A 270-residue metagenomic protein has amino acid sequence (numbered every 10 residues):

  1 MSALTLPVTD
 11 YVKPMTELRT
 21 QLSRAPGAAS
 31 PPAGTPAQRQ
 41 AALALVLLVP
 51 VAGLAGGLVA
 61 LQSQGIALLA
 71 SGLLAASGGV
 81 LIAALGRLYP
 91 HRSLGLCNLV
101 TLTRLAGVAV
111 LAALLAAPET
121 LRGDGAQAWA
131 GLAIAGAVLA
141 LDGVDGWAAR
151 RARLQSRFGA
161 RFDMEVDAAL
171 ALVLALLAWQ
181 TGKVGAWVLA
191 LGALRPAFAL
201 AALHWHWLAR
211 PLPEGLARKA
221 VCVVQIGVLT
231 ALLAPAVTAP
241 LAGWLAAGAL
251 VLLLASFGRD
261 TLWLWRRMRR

Functional and structural regions predicted by a protein language model:
S2-N98, M164-R270: A feature for the membrane-embedded catalytic helix bundles of lipid/isoprenoid biosynthetic enzymes
T16, A149-R151, Q155-D163, D167: Solvent-exposed interhelical
A67-V80, L99, L105-S156, P240-L254: Membrane-embedded alpha-helical segments that form the functional core of polytopic membrane enzymes, especially those
G131, R157-A160, P213-G215: The feature identifies polytopic integral membrane transport proteins across all domains of life
I134, G159, W187-A190: Short, surface-exposed loop/turn motifs that are enriched in glycine and acidic residues and include a nearby proline
